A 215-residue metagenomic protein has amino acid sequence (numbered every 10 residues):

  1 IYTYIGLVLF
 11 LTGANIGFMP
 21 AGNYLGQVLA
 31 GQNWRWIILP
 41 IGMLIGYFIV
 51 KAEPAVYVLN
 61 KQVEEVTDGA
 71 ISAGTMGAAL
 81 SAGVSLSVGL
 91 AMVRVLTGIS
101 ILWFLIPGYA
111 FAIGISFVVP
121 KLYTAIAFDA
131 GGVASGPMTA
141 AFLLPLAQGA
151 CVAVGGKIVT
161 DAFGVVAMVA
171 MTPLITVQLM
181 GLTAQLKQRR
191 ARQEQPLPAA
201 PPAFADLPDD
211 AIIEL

Functional and structural regions predicted by a protein language model:
F10-Y24, V50-A55: Transmembrane alpha-helix boundary signature
T12-G17, A140-K157: Hydrophobic alpha-helical transmembrane segments in multi-pass integral membrane proteins
G13, G31, L90-I113, I126-S135 (+1 more regions): Transmembrane helix-loop boundary segments of multi-pass membrane transporters
W36-S116: Helix-loop-helix junctions within the multi-pass membrane cores of secondary transporters/permeases
K61-G69, S116-G131, Q188: Alpha-helical transmembrane segments
Q62-A70, L182-L215: Intrinsically disordered, low-complexity non-transmembrane regions of multi-pass membrane transporters
L105-I126, I175-G181: Hydrophobic alpha-helical segments of multi-pass membrane transport proteins
F163, A167-R192: Membrane-helix cytosolic exit motif
